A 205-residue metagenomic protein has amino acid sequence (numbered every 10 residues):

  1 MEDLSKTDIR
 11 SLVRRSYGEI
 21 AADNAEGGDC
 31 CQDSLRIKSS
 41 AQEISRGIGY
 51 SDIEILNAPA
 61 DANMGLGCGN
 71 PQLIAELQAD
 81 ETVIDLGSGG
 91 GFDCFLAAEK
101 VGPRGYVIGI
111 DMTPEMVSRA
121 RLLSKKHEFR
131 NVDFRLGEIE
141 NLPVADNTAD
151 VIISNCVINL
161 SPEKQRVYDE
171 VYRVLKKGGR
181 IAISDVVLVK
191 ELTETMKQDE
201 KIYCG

Functional and structural regions predicted by a protein language model:
M1-I44: N-terminal auxiliary segments of SAM/dcSAM-dependent transferases
R36-T82, D93-K100: Conserved alpha-helix/loop element of class I SAM-dependent methyltransferases that forms part of the SAM/SAH-binding
A79, E140-V151: A short acidic, Gly/Pro-enriched loop at the edge of an enzyme's catalytic core that lines a small-molecule cofactor
V83, I152-I153: Hydrophobic beta-strand segment of the Class I
T113-E115: Conserved SAM/SAH-binding beta-strand->alpha-helix loop
H127-E140: Conserved SAM-binding strand-loop segment of SAM-dependent methyltransferases
Q165-R180: A short glycine-rich, Lys/Arg-flanked "PGG" loop and its adjoining helix->strand segment in the class I
V187-G205: Short, glycine-/aromatic-enriched active-site segment of Class I SAM-dependent methyltransferases
